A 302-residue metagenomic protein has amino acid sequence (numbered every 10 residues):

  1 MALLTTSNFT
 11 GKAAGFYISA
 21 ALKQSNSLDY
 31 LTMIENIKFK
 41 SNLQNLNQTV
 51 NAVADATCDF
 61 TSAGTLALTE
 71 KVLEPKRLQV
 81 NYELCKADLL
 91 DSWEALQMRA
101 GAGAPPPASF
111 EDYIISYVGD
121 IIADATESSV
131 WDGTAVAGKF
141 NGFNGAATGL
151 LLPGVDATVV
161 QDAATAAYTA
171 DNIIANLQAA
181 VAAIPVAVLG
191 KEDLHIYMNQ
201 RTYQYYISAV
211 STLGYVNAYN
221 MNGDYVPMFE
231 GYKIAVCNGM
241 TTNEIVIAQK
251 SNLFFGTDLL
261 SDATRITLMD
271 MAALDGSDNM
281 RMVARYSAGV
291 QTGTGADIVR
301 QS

Functional and structural regions predicted by a protein language model:
A2-A54, T148-D171, Q204-S302: Sequence/fold signature of self-assembling virion shell proteins
D55-Y113: Long, hydrophobic/aromatic-enriched structural stretches that serve as scaffold segments
Q79, I115, K191-D193, G231 (+1 more regions): Extracellular structured ligand-interaction cores
C85-S92, M198-T202, A248-K250, T292-T294: Helix N-cap / beta->alpha transition motif
S92-W93, E127, Y205-I207: Short helix/loop capping segments that flank catalytic or ligand/cofactor-binding pockets
E94, V130-A135, G190-N199, Y219: Short coil/turn segments at secondary-structure boundaries
A95-A182, Q301-S302: Alpha-helical scaffold segments that mediate packing/assembly in large oligomeric complexes
A175-L213: Ordered core of a single globular domain
